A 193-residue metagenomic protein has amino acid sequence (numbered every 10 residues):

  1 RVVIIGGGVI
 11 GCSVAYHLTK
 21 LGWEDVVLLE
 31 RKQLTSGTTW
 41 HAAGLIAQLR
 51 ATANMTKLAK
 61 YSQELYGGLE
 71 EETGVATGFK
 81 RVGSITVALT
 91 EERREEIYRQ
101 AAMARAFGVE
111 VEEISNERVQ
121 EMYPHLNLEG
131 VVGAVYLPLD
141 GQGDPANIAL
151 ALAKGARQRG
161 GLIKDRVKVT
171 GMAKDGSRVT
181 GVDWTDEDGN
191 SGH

Functional and structural regions predicted by a protein language model:
R1-I10, V27: Beta1/beta-strand and adjacent pyrophosphate-binding region of the FAD-binding site in flavoprotein oxidoreductases
A15, T19-K20, G155-R157: Gly/Ala-rich phosphate-binding loop of Rossmann-like dinucleotide-binding domains, activating on the conserved
T19-W40: Glycine-rich FAD pyrophosphate-binding loop
E30, S115, D165-V167: Short loop/edge segments at beta-strand edges and connector loops that shape dinucleotide/nucleotide cofactor-binding
A43-M122: Dinucleotide-binding Rossmann-like beta1-alpha1 core, especially the glycine-rich loop that anchors the ADP
E92, Y123-V131, A173-G181: A short, glycine/Asx- and small/polar-enriched loop/turn that sits immediately N-terminal to a beta-strand
V135-H193: Helical element adjacent to the flavin cofactor pocket in flavoenzyme catalytic cores
